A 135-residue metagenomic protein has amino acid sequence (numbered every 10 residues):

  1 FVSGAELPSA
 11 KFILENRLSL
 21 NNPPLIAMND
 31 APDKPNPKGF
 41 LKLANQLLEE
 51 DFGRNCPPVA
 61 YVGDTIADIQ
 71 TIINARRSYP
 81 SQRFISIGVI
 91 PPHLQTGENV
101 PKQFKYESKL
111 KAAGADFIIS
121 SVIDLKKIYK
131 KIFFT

Functional and structural regions predicted by a protein language model:
G4-A60, I66-F84: Substrate-recognition "cap/lid" segment bordering the active-site pocket of phosphatases
I26-A27, G88, S120: Structural signal for conserved beta-strand scaffold positions within catalytic alpha/beta enzyme cores
N45-L48, L125-T135: Short amphipathic alpha-helix with an adjacent loop that forms part of the alpha/beta core around
Y61-F117: Acidic, Mg2+-coordinating phosphoryl-transfer loop and its flanking beta/alpha structural elements, shared across
D116-D124: Short acidic-hydrophobic, aromatic-tinged amphipathic segments that line or gate anion-handling sites
